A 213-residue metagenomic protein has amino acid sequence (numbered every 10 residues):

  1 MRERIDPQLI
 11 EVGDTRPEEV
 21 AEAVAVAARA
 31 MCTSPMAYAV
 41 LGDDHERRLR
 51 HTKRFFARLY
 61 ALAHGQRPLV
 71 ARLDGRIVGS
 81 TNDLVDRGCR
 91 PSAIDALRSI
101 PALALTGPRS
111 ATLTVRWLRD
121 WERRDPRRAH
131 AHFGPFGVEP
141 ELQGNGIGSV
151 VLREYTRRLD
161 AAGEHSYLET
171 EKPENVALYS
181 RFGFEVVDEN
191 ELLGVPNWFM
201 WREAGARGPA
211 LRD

Functional and structural regions predicted by a protein language model:
M1-A21, R29, L211: Conserved N-terminal entry element of GNAT/NAT acetyltransferase domains
H51-V70, P126-H132: A short helix-loop-beta-strand connector motif used in the catalytic cores of GNAT acetyltransferases and, in some
G65-T81: Conserved beta-hairpin
I77-G137, Q143: Conserved acyl-donor/pantetheine-binding loop and adjacent beta-alpha core of acyl/acetyltransferases and related
A129-A131, R158-E171: Conserved GNAT acetyl-CoA-binding A-motif
P135-V138, G144-R157: Conserved acetyl-CoA-binding loop-helix of GNAT-fold acetyltransferases
S149, A161-A162, K172-E189, L193-P196: Conserved active-site alpha-helix within GNAT-family acetyltransferase domains
E164-P173, L192-D213: C-terminal "cap" of GNAT-fold acetyltransferases
